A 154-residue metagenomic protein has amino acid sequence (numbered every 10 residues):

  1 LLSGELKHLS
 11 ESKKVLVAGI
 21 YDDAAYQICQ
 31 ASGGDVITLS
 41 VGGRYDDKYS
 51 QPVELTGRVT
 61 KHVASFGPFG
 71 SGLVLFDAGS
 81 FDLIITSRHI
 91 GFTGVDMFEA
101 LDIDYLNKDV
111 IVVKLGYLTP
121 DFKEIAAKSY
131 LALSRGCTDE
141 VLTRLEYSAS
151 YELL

Functional and structural regions predicted by a protein language model:
L1-I85: Hard-cation-handling environments
R58-V63, G67-L154: Extended hydrophobic packing segments that form well-structured cores
